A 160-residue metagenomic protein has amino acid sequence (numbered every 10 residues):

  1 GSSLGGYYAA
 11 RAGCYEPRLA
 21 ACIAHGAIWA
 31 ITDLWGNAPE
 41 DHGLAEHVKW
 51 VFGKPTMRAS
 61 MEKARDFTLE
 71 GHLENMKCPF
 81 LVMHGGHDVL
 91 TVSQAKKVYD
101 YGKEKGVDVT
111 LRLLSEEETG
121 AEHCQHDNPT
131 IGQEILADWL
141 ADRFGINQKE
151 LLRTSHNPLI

Functional and structural regions predicted by a protein language model:
G1-G5, A9: Gly/Ala-rich beta-loop-alpha elbow adjacent to hydrolase catalytic centers
A10-E62, C78, S93: Hydrolase active-site cap/lid region
A64-L73: A short, acidic, amphipathic alpha-helical segment used as a generic capping/interface helix at domain edges
M76-K77, V82-H84: Short beta-strand/loop motif that positions the catalytic acidic residue of the alpha/beta-hydrolase fold
G86-D88, E116: Acidic beta-to-alpha connecting loop that harbors the catalytic carboxylate
V89-K97: Conserved alpha/beta-hydrolase "acid-adjacent" motif
Y99-A121: Catalytic histidine neighborhood in serine/cysteine hydrolases with alpha/beta-hydrolase-type architecture
H126-I160: Catalytic active-site module of serine/aspartate enzymes centered on a nucleophile-bearing elbow/loop
